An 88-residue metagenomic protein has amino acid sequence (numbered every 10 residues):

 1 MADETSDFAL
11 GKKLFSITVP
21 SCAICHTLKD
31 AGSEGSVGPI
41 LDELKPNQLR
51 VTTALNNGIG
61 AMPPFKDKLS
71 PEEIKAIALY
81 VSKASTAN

Functional and structural regions predicted by a protein language model:
M1-I17, N88: Electrostatic cytochrome c docking/interface patches
A9, K13, T53, K75 (+1 more regions): Replace "anionic and nucleotidyl ligands
K12-L14, A23-I59, F65-K68: Gly/Gly-Pro-rich "capping" loops immediately C-terminal to redox-active cysteine motifs in periplasmic/lumenal
P20: Cys/His-enriched microdomains
D67-N88: C-terminal capping alpha-helices of c-type cytochrome domains
